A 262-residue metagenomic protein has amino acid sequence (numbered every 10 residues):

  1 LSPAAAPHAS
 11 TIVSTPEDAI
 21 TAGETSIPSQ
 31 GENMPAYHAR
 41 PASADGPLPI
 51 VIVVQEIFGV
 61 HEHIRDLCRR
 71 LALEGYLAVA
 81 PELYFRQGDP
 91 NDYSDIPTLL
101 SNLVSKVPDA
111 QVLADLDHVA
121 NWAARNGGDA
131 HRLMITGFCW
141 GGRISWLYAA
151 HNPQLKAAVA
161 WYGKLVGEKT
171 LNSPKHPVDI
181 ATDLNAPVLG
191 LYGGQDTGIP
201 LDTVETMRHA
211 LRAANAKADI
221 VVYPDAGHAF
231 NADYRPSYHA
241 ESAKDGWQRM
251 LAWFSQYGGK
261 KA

Functional and structural regions predicted by a protein language model:
L1-A262: N-terminal cap/leader regions of alpha/beta-hydrolase-fold enzymes, predominantly small-molecule hydrolases
